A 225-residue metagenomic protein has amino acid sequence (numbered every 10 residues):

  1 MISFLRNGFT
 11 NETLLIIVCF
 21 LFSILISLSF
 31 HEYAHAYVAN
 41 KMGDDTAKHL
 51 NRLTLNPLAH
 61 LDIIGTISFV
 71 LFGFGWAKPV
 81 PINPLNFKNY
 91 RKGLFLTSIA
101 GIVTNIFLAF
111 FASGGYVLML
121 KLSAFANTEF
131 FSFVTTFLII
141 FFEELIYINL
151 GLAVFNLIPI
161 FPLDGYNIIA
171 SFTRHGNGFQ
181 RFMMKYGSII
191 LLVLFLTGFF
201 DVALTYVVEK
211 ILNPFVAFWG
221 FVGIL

Functional and structural regions predicted by a protein language model:
M1-L225: Hydrophobic transmembrane alpha-helices and their immediate loop junctions in multi-pass integral membrane proteins
